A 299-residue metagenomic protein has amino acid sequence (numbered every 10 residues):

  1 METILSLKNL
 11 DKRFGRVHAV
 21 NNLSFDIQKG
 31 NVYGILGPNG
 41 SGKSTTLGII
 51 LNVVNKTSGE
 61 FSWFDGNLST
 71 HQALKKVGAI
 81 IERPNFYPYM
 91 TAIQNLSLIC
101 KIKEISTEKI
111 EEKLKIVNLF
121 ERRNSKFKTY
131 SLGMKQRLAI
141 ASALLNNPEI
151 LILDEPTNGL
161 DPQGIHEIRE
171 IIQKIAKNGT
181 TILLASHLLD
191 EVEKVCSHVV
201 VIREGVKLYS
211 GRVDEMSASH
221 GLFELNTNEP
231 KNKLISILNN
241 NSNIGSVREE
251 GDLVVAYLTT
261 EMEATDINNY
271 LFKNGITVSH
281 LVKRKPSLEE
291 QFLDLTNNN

Functional and structural regions predicted by a protein language model:
E2-L5, K12-L184, L189-R203, K207-Y209: ABC transporter nucleotide-binding domains
D11, N297-N299: C-terminal end-of-chain micro-motif
H18, N31, S106, R123 (+4 more regions): Residues that cap or initiate secondary-structure elements
A92, V213, K285-E289: Structural motif detector for alpha-helix initiation sites
S97, E108-K115, E170, K174-N178 (+6 more regions): Replace "anionic and nucleotidyl ligands
R169-V255: ABC transporter nucleotide-binding domain
V200, D294-N297: Short low-complexity, flexible loop/linker segments enriched in glycine and/or proline with clustered acidic
L222-L295: Short, charged/small-residue-rich alpha-helical element at the C-terminal edge of ABC transporter nucleotide-binding
